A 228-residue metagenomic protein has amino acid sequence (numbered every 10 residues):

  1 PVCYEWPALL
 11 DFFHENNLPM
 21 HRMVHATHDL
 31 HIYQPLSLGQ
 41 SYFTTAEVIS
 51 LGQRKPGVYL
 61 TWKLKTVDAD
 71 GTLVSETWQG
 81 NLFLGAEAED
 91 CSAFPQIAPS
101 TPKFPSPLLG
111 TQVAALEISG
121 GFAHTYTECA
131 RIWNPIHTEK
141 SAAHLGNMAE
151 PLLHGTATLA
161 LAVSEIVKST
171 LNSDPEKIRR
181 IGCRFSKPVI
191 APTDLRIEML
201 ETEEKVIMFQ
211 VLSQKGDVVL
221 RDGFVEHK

Functional and structural regions predicted by a protein language model:
P1-T27, A88-Q96, P105-S173: Hot-dog-fold acyl-thioester-processing enzymes
F12-P19, Y33-Q34, V48-L51, P99-T101 (+4 more regions): Short secondary-structure boundary micro-motifs
M20, A26, I32-L38, M148 (+1 more regions): Short, conserved secondary-structure segments in the cores of folded domains
R22, P56-V58, P175: A generic structural micro-feature
T27, I32-A115, A191-P192, E198-K228: HotDog/MaoC-like acyl-thioester-processing domains
S141-E203, V211-D217: Catalytic-pocket segment enriched in acidic/His residues
